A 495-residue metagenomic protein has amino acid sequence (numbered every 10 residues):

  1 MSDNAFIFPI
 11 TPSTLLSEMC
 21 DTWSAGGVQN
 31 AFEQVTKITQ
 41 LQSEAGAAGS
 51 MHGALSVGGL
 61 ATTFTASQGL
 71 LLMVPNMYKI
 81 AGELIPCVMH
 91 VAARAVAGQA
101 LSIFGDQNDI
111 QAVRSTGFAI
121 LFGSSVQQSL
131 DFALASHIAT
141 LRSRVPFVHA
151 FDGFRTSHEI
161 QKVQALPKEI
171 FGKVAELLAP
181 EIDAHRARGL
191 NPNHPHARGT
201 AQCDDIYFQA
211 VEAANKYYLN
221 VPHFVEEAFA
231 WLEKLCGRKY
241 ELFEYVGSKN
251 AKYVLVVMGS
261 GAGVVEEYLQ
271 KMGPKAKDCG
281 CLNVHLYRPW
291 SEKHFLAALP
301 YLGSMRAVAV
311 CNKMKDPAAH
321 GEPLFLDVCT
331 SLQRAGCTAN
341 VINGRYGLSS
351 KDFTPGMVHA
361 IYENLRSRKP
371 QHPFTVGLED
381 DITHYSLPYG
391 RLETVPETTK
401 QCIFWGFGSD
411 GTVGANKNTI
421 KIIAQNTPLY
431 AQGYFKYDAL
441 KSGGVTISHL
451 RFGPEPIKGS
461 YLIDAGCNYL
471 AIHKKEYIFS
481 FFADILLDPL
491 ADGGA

Functional and structural regions predicted by a protein language model:
M1-A112, G117, L134, F154 (+2 more regions): Thiamine diphosphate
D3-Q42, L235, K249-N250, V254-H285 (+1 more regions): Anionic-ligand anchoring segments at beta-strand to alpha-helix junctions in alpha/beta enzyme folds, i.e., glycine
L16-D21, S50-G53, M73-M77, G98-F104 (+10 more regions): Short acidic, glycine/serine/threonine-rich loops at helix termini
F32-T36, F147-E244: Conformationally flexible catalytic loops at phosphate/diphosphate-handling active centers
E44, Q99-G117, F295-D316, F435-K474: A structural-propensity feature for long, helix-poor, extended segments
S102-G153, Q333-G347: Conserved thiamine diphosphate
A230-Y253, E266, S386-T399: Glycine-/acidic-rich phosphate or pyrophosphate-binding loops and their flanking alpha/beta elements
A307-V395, A495: Peripheral docking tails and interdomain loops at the edges of cofactor- or intermediate-handling domains
